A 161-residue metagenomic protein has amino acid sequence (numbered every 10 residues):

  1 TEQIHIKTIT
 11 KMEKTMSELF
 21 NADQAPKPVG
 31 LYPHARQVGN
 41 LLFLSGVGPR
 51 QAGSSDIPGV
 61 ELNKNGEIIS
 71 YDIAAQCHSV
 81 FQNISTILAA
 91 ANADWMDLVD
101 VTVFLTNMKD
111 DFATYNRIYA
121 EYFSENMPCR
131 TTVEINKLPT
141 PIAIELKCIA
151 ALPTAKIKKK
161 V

Functional and structural regions predicted by a protein language model:
T1-T15: Short, Lys/Arg-enriched N-terminal segments with co-localized hydrophobic residues within the first ~10-30 amino acids
E13-V161: Short, polar/acidic, helix-capping and beta-turn segments at strand->helix junctions that line the mouths
